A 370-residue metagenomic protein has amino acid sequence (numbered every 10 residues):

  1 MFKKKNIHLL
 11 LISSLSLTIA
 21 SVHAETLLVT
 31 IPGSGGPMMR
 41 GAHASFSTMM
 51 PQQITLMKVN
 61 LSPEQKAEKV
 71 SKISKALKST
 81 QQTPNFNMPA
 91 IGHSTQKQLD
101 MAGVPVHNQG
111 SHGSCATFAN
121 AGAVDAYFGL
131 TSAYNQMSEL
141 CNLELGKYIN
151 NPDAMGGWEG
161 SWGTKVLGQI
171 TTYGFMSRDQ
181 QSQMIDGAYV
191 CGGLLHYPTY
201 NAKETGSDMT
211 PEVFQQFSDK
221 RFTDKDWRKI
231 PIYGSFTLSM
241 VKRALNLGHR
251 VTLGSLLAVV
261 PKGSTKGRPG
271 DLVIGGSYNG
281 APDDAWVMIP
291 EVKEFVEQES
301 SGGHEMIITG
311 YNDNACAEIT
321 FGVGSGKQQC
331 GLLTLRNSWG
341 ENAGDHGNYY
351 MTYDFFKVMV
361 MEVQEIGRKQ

Functional and structural regions predicted by a protein language model:
M1, S45, N85, V213-Q216: Intrinsic disorder/low-structure terminal segments
F2-L10: Bacterial N-terminal signal peptides that target proteins for export
K3, N87, A119, F356-K357: Compositionally biased, low-structure terminal segments
L10-T18: Bacterial N-terminal signal peptides
I19-A24: Sec/Tat signal peptide C-region and signal peptidase I cleavage site
E25-L143, P152-I185, Y189, L195 (+3 more regions): Structured alpha-helical subdomains that flank or immediately precede key functional sites
L27-S34, A121-G122, N150-V323, Q328-Q329 (+2 more regions): Predominantly the structural core of cysteine protease catalytic domains
